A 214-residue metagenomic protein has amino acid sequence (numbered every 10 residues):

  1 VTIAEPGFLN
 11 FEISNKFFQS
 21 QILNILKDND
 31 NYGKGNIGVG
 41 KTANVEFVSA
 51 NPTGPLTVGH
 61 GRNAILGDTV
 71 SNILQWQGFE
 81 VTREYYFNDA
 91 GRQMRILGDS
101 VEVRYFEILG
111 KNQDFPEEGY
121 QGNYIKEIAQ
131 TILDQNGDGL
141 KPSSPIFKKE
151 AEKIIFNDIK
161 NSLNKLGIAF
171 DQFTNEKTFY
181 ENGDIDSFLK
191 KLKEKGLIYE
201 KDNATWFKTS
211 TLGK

Functional and structural regions predicted by a protein language model:
V1-K214: NTP-dependent nucleotidyl-transfer catalytic core
